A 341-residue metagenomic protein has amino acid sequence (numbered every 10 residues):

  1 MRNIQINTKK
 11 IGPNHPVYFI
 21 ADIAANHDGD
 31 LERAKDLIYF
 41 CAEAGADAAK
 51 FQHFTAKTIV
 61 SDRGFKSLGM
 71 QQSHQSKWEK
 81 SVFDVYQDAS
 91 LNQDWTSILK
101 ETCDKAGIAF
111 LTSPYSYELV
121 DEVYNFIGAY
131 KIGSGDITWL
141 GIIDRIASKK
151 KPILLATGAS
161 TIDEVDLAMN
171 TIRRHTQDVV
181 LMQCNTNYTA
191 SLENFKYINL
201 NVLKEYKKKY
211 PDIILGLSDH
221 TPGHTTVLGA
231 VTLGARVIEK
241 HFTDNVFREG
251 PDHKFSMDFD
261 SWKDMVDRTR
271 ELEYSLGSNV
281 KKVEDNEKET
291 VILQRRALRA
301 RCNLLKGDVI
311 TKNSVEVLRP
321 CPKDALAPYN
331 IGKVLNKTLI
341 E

Functional and structural regions predicted by a protein language model:
M1-E341: Catalytic cores and adjacent flexible loops of soluble metabolic enzymes that perform enolate/carbanion chemistry on
